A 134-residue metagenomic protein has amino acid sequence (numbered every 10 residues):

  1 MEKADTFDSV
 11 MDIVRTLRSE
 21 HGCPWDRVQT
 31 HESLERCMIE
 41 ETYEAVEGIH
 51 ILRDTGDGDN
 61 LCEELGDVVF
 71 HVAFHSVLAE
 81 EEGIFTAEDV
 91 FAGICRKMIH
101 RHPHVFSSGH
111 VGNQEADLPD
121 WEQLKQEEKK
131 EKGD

Functional and structural regions predicted by a protein language model:
M1-E64, F70-D134: Flexible "arm" and connector segments at domain edges
